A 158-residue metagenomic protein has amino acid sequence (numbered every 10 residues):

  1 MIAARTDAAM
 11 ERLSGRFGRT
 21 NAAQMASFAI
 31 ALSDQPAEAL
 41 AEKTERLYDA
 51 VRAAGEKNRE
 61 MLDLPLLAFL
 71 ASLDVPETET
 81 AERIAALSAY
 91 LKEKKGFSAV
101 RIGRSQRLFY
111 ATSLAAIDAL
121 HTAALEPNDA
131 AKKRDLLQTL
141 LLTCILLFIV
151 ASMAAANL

Functional and structural regions predicted by a protein language model:
M1-L158: Mature, well-folded catalytic/scaffold domains that follow N-terminal targeting or propeptide regions
